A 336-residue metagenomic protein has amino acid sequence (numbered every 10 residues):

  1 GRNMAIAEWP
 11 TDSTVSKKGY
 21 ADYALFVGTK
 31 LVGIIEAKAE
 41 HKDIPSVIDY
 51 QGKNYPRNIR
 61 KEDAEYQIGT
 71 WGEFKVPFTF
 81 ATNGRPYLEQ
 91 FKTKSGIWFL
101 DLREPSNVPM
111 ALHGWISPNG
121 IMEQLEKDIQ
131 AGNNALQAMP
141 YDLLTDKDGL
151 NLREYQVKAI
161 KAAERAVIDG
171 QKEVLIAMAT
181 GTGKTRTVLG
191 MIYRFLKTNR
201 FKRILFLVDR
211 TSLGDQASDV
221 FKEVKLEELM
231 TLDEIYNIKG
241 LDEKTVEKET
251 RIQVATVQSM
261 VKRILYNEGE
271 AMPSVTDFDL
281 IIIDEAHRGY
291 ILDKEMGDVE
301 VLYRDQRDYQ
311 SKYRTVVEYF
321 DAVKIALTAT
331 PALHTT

Functional and structural regions predicted by a protein language model:
G1-R203, S212, Q216-E228, E249-I252 (+3 more regions): ATP-dependent helicase/translocase motor core
K61, Q258-G269, S274-T336: Signature of the SF2 helicase/ATPase Hel1-core->accessory helical subdomain module
I68-W71, P77, I235-Y236, K324 (+1 more regions): Phosphate/diphosphate-binding loops
T82-N83, V208, T328: Short beta-strand/turn micro-motifs composed of small residues that flank or help shape donor/cofactor-binding pockets
A177-T182, D209, Y236-L241, T330-L333: A glycine-rich phosphate-binding loop feature that marks nucleotide/adenosyl-phosphate handling sites
L207, V254-T256, I282: Structural motif
I235-Q253: Conserved motor-coupling elements within RecA-like helicase/translocase cores
